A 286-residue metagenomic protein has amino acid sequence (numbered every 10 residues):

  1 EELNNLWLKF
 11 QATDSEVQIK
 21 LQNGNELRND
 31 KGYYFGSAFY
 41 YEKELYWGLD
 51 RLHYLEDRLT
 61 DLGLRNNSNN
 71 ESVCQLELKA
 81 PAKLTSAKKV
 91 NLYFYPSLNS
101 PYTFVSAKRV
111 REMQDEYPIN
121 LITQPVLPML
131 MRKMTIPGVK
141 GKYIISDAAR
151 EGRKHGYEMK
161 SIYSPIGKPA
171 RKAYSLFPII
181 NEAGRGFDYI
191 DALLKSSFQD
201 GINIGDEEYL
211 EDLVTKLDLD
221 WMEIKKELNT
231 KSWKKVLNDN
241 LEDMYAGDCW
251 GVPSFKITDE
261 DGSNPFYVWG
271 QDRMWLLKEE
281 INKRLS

Functional and structural regions predicted by a protein language model:
E1, F104-S197: Structural alpha/beta surface segment adjacent to cysteine/selenocysteine redox centers across thiol/disulfide enzymes
E1-K83, K88-N91, V105-M113, A192-S286: C-terminal cap of thioredoxin/glutaredoxin-like
Y46-W47, P101-Y102, K168: Glycine-/small-residue-rich active-site loops that bind phosphorylated ligands and cofactors
N91-Y93, I122: A structural signal for isolated positions on well-ordered beta-strands in alpha/beta enzyme cores
P96-N99: Short pre-active-site segment immediately N-terminal to redox-active cysteine/selenocysteine motifs in thiol-based
